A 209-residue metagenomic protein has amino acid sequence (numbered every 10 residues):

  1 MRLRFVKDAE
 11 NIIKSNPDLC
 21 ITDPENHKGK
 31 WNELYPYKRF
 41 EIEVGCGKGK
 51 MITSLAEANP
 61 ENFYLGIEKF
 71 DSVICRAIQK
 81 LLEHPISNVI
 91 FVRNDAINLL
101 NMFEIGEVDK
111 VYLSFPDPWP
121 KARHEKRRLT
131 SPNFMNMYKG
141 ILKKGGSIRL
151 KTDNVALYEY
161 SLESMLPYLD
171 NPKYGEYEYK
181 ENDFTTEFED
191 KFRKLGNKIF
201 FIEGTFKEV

Functional and structural regions predicted by a protein language model:
M1-F40, K50-E57: S-adenosyl-L-methionine
V44-G47: Class I SAM-dependent methyltransferase "Motif I" SAM/SAH-binding loop
F70: Conserved SAM/SAH-binding beta-strand->alpha-helix loop
I74-C75, Y158: Short alpha-helix immediately C-terminal to the canonical SAM-binding loop
I78-I105: S-adenosyl-L-methionine
T130-K144: A short glycine-rich, Lys/Arg-flanked "PGG" loop and its adjoining helix->strand segment in the class I
G145-T152: Conserved beta-strand signature within the Rossmann-like core of class I S-adenosyl-L-methionine
L157-V209: Class I S-adenosyl-L-methionine
